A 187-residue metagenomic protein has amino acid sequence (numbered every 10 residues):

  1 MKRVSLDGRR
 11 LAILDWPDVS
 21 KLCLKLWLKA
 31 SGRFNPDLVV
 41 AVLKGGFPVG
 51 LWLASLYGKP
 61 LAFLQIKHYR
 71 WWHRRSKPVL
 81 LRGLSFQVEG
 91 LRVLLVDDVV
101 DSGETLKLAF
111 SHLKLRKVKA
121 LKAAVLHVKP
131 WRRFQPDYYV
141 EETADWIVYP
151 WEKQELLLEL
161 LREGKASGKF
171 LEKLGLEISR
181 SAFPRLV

Functional and structural regions predicted by a protein language model:
M1-V187: PRPP-associated nucleotide enzymes
